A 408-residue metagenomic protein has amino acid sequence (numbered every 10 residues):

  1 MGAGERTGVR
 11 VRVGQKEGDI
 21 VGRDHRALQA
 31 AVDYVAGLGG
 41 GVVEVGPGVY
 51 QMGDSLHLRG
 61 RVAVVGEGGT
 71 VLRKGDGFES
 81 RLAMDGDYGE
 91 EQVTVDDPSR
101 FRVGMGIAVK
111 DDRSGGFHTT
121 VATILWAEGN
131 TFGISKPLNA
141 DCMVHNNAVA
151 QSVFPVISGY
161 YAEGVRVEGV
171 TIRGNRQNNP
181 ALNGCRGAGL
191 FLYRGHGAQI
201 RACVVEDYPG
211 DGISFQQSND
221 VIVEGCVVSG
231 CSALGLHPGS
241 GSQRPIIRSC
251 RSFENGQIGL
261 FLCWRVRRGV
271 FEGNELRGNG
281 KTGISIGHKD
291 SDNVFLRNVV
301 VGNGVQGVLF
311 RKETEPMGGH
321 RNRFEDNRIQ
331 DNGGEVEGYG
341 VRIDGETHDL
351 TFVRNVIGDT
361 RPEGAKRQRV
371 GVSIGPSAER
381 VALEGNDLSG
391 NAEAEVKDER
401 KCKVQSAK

Functional and structural regions predicted by a protein language model:
M1-A30: Right-handed parallel beta-helix/beta-solenoid
G18, H25, Q29-V32, L38-A63 (+4 more regions): N-terminal extracellular ligand-recognition/capping segment immediately after the signal peptide
G22, E44, M52, T94-D96 (+1 more regions): Short, solvent-exposed loop/turn positions at domain surfaces that link secondary-structure elements or cap domain
G37, H57-A63, S158-R166, A181-T351 (+3 more regions): Right-handed parallel beta-helix/beta-solenoid
D85-V93: Short, structured beta-strand/loop micro-motifs enriched in basic residues and often containing a Trp
T94-N139: Ser/Thr/Gly-rich low-complexity blocks that favor extended beta-strand/coil architectures
D141-E168: Glycine- and charge-enriched low-complexity intrinsically disordered segments
N175-Q177: LRR N-terminal entry segment and analogous cap-like coil->beta motifs
